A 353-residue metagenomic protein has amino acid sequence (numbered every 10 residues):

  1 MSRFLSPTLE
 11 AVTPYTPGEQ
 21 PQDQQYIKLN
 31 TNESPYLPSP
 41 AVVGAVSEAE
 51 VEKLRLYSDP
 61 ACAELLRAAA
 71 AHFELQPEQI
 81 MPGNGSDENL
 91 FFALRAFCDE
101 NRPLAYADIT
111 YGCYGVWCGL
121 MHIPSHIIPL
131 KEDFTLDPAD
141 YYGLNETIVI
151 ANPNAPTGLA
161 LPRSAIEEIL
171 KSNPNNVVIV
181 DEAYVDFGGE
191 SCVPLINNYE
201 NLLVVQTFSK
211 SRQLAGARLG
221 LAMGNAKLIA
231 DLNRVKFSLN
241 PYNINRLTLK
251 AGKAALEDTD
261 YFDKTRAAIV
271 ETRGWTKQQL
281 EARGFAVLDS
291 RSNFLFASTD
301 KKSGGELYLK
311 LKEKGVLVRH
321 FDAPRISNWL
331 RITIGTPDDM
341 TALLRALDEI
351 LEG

Functional and structural regions predicted by a protein language model:
M1-L56, G143-L144: N-terminal "arm"/small-domain region of PLP-dependent enzymes with the aminotransferase-like
E64-P103, M121, K301: Phosphate-binding glycine-rich loop
A96-A151: PLP-dependent aminotransferase-like
L130-D186: Active-site phosphate-binding strand-loop segment of PLP-dependent enzymes
S164, K310-K314, R319, A323-G353: PLP-dependent enzyme catalytic core of the Aspartate aminotransferase-like
N201-E281, F285-L288: PLP-dependent aminotransferase class I/II
V270, A282-K314, L330: Conserved PLP-binding catalytic core of the aspartate aminotransferase-like
